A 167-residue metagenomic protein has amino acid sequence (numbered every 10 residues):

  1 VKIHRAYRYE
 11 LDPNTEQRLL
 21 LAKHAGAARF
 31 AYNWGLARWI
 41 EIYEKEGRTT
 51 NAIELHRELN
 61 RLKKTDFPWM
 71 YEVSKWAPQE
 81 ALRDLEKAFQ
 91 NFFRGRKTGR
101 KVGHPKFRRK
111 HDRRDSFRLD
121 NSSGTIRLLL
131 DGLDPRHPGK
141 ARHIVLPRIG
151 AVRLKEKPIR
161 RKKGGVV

Functional and structural regions predicted by a protein language model:
V1-V167: Nucleic-acid substrate recognition interfaces
